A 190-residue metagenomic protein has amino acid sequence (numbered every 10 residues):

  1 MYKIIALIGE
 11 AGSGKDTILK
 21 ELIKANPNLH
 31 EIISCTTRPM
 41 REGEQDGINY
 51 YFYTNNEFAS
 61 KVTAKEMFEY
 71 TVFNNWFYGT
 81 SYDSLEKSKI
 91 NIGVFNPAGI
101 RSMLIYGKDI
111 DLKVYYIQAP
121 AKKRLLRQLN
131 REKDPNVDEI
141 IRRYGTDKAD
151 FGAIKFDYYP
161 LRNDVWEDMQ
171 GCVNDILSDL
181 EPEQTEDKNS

Functional and structural regions predicted by a protein language model:
L7: Hydrophobic anchor at the beta1->P-loop junction of P-loop NTPases
E10: P-loop (Walker A) phosphate-binding loop of NTP-binding proteins
S13: ATP-binding Walker
D16: Walker A/P-loop
T36-N91, F95-A98: ATP-dependent small-molecule kinase phosphotransfer cores that center on conserved nucleotide phosphate-binding segments
I92-N96, D109-Q128: Conserved phosphate-donor/acceptor-positioning beta-strand/loop module used by diverse small-molecule
K133-S190: Small-molecule kinase domains that catalyze NTP-dependent phosphoryl transfer to phosphate-bearing small molecules
